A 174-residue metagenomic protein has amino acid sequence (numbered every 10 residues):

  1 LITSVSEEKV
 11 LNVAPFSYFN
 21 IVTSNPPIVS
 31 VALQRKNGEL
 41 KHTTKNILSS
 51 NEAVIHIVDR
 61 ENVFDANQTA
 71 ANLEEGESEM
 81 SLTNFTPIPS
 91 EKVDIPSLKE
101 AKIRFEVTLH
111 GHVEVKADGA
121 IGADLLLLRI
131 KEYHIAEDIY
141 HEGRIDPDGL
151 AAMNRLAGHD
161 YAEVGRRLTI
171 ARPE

Functional and structural regions predicted by a protein language model:
L1-E174: Basic, polyanion-binding surface patches
